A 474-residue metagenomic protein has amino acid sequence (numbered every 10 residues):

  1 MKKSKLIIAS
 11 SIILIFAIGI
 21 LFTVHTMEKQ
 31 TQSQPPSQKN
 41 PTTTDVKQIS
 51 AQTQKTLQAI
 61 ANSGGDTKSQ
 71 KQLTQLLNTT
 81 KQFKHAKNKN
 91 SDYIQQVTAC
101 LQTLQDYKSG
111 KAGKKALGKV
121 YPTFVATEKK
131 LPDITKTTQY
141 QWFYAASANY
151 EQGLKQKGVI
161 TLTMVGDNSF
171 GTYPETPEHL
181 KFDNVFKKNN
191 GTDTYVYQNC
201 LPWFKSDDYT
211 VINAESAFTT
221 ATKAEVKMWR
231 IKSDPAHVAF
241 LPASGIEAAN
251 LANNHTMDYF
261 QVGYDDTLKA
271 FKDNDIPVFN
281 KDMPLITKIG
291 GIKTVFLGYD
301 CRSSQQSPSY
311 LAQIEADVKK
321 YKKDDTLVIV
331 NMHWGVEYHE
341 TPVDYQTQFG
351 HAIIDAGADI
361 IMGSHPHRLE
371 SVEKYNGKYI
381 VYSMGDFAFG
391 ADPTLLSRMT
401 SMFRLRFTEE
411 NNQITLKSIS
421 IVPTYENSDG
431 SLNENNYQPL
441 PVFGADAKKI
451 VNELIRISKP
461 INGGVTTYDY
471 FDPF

Functional and structural regions predicted by a protein language model:
M1-I13: N-terminal Sec-pathway targeting helices
M1-K2, A17, S206: Short, well-ordered loop/turn elements at secondary-structure boundaries
S4-K5, T53, L76, K323: Low-complexity intrinsically disordered segments
L14-H25: Hydrophobic alpha-helical membrane-insertion segments, chiefly the h-region of N-terminal signal peptides
T26-Q102, S109, K114-T161, K181-T194: N-terminal, intrinsically disordered, polar/charged segments of Gram-positive cell-envelope systems that serve as
K115-G118, P122, A126, D133-F474: Acidic, metal/ion-coordinating pockets
